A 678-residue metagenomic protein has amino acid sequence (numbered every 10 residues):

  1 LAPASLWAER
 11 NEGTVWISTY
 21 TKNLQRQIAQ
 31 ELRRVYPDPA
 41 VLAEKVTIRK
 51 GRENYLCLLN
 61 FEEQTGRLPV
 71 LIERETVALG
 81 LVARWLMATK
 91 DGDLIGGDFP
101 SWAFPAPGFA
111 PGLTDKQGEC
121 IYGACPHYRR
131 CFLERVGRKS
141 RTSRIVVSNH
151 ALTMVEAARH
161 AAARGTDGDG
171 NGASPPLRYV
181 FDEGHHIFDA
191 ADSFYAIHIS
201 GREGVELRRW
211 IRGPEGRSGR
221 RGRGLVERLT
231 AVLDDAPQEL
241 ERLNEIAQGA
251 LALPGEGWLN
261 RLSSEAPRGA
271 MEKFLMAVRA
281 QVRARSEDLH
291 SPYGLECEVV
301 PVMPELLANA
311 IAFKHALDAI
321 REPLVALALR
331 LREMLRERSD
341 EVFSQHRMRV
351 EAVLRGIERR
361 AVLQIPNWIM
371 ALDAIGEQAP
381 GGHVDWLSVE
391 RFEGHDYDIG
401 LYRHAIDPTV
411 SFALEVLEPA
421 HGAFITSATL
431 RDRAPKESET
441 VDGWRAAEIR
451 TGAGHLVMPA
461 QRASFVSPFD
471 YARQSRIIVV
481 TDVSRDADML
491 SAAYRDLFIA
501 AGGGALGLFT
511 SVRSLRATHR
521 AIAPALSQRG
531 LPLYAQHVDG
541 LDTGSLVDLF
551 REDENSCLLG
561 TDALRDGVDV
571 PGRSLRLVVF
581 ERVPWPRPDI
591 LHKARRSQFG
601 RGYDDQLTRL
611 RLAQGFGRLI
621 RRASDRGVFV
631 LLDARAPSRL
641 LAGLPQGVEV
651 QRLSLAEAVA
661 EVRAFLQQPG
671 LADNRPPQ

Functional and structural regions predicted by a protein language model:
E12-V15, T19-R144, R209, G216-A284: A substrate-engagement module of RecA-like helicase motors
T14-T21, I425-T426, G504-L515, L631-L632: Conserved RecA-like ASCE P-loop NTPase motor core of nucleic-acid helicases/translocases
G66, S200-A371: Non-catalytic, alpha-helical, charged scaffold/linker segments that couple or flank catalytic or architectural cores
A110-R141, M154-D167, I320, L327 (+3 more regions): A contiguous, basic/glycine-rich beta-loop/short-helix subdomain that forms a polymer-engagement track
A173-Y195, I199: SF2 helicase catalytic motif II
Y471, V480-R485, V538-P637: Conserved RecA-like P-loop NTPase helicase motor core
I478-T510: Conserved interdomain hinge at the start of the Helicase C-terminal
T510-H537: Conserved helicase motor "Helicase C" RecA-like lobe of SF1/SF2 P-loop NTPases
